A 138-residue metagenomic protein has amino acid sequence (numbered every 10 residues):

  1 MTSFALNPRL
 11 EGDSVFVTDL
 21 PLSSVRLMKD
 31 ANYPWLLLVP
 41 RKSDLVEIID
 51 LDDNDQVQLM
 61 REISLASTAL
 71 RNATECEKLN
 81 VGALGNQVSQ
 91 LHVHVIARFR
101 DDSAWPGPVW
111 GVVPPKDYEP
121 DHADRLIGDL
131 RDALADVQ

Functional and structural regions predicted by a protein language model:
M1-Q138: HIT superfamily nucleotide-processing domains
